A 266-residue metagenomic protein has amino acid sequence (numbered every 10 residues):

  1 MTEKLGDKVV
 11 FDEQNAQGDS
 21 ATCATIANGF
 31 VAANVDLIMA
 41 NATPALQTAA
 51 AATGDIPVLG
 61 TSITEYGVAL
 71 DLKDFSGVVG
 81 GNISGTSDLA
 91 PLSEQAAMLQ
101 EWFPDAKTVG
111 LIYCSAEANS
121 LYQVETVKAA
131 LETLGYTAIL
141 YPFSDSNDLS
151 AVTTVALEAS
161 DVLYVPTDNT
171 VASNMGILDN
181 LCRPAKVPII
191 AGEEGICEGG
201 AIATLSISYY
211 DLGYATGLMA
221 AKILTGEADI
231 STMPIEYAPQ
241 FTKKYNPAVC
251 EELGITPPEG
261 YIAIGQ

Functional and structural regions predicted by a protein language model:
M1-F11, A129: Short, polar/charged alpha-helical segment
D12-A21, T86-S93, Y113-Q123, L140-L149 (+4 more regions): Hinge/beta->alpha junction and helix N-cap segments in small-molecule ligand-binding domains
D12-K73, D168-G192: Beta-alpha junction/loop-to-helix N-cap segments that form part of ligand/metal-binding clefts
Y66-T108, I207-A228: Hydrophobic alpha-helical segments within soluble ligand-binding/sensing domains
A69-S76, L149-A151, C197-S206: Glycine-rich, charge-decorated loop segments at or immediately adjacent to ligand/cofactor-binding or catalytic sites
S84-L131, D229, M233-V249: An alpha-beta-alpha
A118-E193: Pocket-lining segment of extracytoplasmic ligand-binding domains
I196-A248: Flexible loop/turn connectors
